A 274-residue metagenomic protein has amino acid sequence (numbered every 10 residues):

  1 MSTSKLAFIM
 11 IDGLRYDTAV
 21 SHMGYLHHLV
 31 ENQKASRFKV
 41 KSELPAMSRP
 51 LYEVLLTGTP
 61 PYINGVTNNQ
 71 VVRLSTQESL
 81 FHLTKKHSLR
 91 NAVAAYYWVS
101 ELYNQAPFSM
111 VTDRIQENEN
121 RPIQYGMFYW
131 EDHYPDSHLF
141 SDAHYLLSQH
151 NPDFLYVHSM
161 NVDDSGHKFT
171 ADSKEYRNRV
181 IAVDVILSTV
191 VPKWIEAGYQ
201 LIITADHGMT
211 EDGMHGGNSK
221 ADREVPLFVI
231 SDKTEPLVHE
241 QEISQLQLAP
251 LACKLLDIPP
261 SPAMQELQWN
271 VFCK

Functional and structural regions predicted by a protein language model:
M1-K274: Feature captures the catalytic ectodomains and active-site-proximal regions of enzymes that hydrolyze or transfer
